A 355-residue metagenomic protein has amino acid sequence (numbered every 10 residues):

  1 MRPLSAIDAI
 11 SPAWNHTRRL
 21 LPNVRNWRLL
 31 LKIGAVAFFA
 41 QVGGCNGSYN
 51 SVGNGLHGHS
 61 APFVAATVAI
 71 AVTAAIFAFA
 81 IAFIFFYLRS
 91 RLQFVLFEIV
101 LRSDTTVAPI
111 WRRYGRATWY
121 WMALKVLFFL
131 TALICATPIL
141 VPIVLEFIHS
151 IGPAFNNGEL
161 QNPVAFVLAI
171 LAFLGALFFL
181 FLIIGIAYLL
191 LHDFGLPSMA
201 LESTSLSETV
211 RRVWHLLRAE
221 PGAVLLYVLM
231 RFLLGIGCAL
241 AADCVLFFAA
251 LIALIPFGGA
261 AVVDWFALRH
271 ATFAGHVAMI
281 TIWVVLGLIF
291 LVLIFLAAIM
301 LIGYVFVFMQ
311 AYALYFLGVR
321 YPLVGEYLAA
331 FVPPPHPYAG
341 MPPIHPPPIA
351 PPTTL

Functional and structural regions predicted by a protein language model:
M1-F173, L177-F181, G185-A239, L268-M279 (+3 more regions): Helix-coil boundary and N-terminal low-complexity module in membrane systems
I143-V144, C244-L246, G259-V262: A general structural signal for short secondary-structure boundary/capping elements
L234-A253: Outer-membrane beta-barrel domain signature
A253, F257-G259, W265: Small-residue-rich helix-loop
V292: Aromatic-rich surface patch/π-platform used for binding flat ligands and interfaces
